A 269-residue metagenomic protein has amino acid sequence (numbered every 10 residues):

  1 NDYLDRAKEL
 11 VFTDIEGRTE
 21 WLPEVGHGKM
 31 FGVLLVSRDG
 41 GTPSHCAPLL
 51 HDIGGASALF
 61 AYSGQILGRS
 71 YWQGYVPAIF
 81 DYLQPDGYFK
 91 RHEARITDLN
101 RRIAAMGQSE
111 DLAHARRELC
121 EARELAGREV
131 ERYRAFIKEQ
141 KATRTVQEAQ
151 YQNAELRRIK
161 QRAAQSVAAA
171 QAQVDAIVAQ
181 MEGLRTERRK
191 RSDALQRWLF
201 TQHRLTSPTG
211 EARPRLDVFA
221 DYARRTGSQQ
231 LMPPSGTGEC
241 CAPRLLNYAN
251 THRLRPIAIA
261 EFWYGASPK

Functional and structural regions predicted by a protein language model:
N1-K269: Catalytic cores of nucleic-acid editing and processing enzymes, centered on the cytidine/adenosine deaminase
